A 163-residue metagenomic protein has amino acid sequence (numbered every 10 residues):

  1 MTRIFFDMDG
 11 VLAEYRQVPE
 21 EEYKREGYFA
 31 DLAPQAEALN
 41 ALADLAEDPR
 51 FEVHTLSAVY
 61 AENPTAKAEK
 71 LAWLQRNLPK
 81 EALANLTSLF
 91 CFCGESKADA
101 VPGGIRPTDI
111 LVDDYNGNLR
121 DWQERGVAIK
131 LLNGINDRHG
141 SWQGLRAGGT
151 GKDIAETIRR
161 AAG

Functional and structural regions predicted by a protein language model:
M1-A33, L39, A43-D44: Active-site neighborhood of HAD-like aspartate-dependent phosphohydrolases
A13-Y15, V53, E62-A66, K97-A100 (+2 more regions): Short catalytic/ligand-binding loop motif for oxyanion handling, primarily in non-cytosolic enzymes, centered on
Y23, G27, Y60-A68, G140-L145: Short, flexible/disordered intra-domain loops and linkers
L32-Q35, F51-E62, A82-F90: Short, well-structured secondary-structure segments
A38-A68, L74: Substrate-recognition element of Asp-dependent hydrolases with the DxDx(T/V) motif
S88-W122: Conserved Lys-Pro-Asp/Glu-containing loop-to-beta segment of HAD-superfamily phosphomonoesterases, centered on
D99-G104, Q143-G163: Short amphipathic alpha-helix with an adjacent loop that forms part of the alpha/beta core around
D109-G151: Acidic, Mg2+-coordinating phosphoryl-transfer loop and its flanking beta/alpha structural elements, shared across
